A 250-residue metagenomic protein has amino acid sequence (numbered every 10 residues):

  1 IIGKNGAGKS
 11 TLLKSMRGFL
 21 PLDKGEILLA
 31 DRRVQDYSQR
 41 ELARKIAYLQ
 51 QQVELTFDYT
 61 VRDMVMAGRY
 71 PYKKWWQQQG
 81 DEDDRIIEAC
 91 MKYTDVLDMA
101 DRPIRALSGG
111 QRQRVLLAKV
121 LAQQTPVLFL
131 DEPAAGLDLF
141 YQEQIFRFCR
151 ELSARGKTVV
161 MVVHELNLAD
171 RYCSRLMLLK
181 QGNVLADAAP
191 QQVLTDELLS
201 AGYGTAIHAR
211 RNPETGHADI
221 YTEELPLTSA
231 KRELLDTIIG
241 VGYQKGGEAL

Functional and structural regions predicted by a protein language model:
R17: Helix-to-loop junction immediately C-terminal to a conserved catalytic motif
G25-R33, L42: Conserved ABC transporter NBD signature motif
M66, D81-M99, Q124: Conserved ABC ATPase "signature" region
P103-L107, Q111: Conserved ABC ATPase signature
L128-E132: Catalytic Walker B motif of ABC-type/P-loop ATPase nucleotide-binding domains
G202-L250: ABC ATPase nucleotide-binding domains
